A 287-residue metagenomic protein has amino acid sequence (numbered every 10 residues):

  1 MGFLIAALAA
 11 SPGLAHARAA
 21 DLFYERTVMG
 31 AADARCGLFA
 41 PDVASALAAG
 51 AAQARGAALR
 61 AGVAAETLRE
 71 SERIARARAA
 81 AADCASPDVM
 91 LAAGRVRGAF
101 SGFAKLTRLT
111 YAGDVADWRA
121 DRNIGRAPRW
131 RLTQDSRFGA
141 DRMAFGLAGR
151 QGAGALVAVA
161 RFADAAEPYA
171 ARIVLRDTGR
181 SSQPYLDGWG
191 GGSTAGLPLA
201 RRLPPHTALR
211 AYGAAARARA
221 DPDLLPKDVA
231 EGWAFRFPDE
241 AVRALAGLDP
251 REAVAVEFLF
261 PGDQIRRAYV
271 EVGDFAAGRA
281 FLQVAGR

Functional and structural regions predicted by a protein language model:
M1-S11: Bacterial N-terminal signal peptides
L8, A120-R142, R217-F237: Generic detector of solvent-exposed, compositionally biased contiguous segments
G13-D21, L91, A140-V157, R161-D164 (+1 more regions): Short, surface-exposed loop and linker segments with low hydrophobicity and enrichment for Pro/Ser/Thr
H16-A61: Short N-proximal segments of mature Sec-exported proteins
G50-R129, A208-L224: Compact alpha-helical subdomains of small soluble proteins
G102-Q183: Extended amphipathic alpha-helical interaction segments
R172-R287: Extended, charged low-complexity segments that frequently continue into or abut oligomerization scaffolds
